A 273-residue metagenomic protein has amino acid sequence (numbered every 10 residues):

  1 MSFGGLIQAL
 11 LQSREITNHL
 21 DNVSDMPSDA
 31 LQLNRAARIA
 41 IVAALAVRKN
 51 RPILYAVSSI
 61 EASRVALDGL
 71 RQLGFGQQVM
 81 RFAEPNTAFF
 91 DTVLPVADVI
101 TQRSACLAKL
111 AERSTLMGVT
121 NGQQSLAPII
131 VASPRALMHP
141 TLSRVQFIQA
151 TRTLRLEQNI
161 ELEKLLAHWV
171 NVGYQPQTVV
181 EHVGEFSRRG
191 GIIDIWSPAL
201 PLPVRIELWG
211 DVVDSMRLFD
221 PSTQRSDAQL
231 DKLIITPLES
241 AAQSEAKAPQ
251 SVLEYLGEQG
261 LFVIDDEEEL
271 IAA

Functional and structural regions predicted by a protein language model:
M1-A273: ASCE RecA-like P-loop NTPase motor cores that couple ATP hydrolysis to mechanical translocation on nucleic acids
